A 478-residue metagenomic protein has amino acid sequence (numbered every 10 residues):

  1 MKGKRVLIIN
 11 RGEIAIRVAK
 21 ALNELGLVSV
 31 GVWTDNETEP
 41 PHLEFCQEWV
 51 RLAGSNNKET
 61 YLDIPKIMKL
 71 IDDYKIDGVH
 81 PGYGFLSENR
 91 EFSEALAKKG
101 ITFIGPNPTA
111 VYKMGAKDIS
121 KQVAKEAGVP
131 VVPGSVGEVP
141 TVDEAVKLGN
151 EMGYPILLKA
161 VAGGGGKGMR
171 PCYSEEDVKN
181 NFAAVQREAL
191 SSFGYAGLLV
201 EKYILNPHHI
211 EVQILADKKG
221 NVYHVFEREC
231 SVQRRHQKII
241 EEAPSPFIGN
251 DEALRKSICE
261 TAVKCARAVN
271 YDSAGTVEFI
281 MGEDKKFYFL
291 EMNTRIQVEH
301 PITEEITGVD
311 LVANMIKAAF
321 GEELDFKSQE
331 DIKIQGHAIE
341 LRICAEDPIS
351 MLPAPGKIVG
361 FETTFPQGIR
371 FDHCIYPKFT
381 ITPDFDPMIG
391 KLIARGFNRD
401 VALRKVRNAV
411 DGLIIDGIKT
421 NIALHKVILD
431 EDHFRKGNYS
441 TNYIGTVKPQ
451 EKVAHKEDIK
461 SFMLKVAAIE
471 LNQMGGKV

Functional and structural regions predicted by a protein language model:
M1-E126, V139-K147, L464-K477: ATP-binding N-terminal substructure of ATP-dependent carboxylate-amine bond-forming enzymes
K2-S29, E48-R51, D72-Y74, G105 (+2 more regions): ATP-dependent carboxylate activation and anion-phosphoryl transfer catalytic cores that bind Mg-ATP to form
G12, Y61-I64, G78-V142, L148-P207 (+2 more regions): Hydrophobic, well-structured modules enriched for small/aliphatic residues and gly/pro motifs, marking either
P40, D118, E151-P155, K285-F289 (+1 more regions): N-proximal short alpha-helices
N56, A110, A162-G165, S245-F247 (+1 more regions): A short, flexible beta-alpha/helix-coil linker loop
